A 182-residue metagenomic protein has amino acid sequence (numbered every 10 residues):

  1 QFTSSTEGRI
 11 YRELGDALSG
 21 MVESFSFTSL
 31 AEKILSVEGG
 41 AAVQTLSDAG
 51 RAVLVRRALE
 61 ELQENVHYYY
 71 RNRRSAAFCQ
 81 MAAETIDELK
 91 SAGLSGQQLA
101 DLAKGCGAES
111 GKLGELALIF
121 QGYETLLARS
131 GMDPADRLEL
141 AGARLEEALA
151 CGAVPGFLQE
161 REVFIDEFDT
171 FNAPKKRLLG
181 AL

Functional and structural regions predicted by a protein language model:
Q1-G107, G111: Conserved P-loop NTPase-based nucleic-acid remodeling module centered on helicase motor cores
D48, Q98-L182: Conserved helicase NTPase motor core
